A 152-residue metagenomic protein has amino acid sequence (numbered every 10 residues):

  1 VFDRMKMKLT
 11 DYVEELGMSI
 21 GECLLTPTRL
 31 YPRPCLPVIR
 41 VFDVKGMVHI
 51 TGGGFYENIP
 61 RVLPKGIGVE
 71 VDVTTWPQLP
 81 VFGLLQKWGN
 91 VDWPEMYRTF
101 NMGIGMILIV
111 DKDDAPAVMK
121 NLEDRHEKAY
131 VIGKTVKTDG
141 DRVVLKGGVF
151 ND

Functional and structural regions predicted by a protein language model:
D3, K8-D152: Glycine-/charge-enriched secondary-structure boundary and capping motifs
